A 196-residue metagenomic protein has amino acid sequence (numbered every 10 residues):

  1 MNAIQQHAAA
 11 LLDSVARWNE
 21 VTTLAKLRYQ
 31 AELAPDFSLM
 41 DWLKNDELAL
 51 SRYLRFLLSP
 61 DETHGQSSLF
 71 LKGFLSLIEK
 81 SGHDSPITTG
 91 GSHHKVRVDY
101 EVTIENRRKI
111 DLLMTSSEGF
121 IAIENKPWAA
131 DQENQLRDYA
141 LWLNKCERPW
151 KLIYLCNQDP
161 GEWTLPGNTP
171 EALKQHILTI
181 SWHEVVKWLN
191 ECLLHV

Functional and structural regions predicted by a protein language model:
M1-V196: Charged, terminal alpha-helix-loop-beta segments that serve as non-catalytic nucleic-acid engagement and/or assembly
